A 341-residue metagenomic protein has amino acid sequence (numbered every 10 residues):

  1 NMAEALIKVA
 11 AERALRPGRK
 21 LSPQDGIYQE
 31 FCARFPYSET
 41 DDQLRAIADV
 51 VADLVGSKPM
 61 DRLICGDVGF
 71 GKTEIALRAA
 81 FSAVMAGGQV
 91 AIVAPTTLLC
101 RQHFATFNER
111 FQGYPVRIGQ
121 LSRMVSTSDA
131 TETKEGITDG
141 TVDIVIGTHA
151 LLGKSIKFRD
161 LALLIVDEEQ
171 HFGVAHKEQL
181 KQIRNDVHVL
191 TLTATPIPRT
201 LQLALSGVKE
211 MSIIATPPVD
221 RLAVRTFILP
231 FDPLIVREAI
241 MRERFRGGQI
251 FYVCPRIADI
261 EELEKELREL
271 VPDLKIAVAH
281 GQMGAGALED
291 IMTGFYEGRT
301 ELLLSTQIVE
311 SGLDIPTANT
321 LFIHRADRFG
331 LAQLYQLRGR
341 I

Functional and structural regions predicted by a protein language model:
N1-D42: Upstream accessory/linker segments immediately N-terminal to the RecA-like ATPase cores of bacterial MutS and a subset
L15-R19, F35-T40, L44-A48, V55-I341: Inter-lobe coupling/hinge segments of SF2-like helicase ATPases
